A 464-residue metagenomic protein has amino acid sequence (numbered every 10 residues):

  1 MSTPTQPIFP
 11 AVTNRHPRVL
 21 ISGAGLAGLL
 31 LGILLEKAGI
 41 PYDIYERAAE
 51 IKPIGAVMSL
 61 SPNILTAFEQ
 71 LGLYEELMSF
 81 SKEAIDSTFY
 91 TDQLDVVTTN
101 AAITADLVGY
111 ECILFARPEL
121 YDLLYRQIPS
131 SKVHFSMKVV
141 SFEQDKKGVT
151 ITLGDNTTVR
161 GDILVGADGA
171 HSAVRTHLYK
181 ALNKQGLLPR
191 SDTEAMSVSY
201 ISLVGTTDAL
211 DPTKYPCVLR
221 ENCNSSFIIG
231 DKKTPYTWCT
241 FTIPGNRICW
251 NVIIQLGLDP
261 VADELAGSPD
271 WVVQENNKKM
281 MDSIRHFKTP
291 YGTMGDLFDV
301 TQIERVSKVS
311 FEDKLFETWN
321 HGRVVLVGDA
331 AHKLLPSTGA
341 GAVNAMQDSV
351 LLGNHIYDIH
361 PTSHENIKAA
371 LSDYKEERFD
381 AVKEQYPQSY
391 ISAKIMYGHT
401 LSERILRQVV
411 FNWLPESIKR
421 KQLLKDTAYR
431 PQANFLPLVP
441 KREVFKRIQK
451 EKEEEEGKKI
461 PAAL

Functional and structural regions predicted by a protein language model:
S2-P17, D92-L94, N354-L464: C-terminal helical "tail/cap" subdomain of flavin- and related membrane-associated enzymes
A11-T13, T158, S197, T318-W319: Short, flexible hinge/linker loops that cap or flank conserved catalytic cores
H16-P17, S130, R160-G161, H321-G322: Active-site acidic short loop of glycosyltransferases
L20, D43, C249-N251: A structural signal for isolated positions on well-ordered beta-strands in alpha/beta enzyme cores
A24-A48, V165-G166, R305-I391: Conserved mid-domain beta->alpha element of the FAD-binding
E46-A49, N100-V108, L258-A266, S389: Short glycine/proline- and charge-enriched loop/turn segments that cap or connect secondary-structure elements
I54-Q127: Active-site-adjacent segment of FAD-dependent monooxygenases/related oxidoreductases
D122-V306: Conserved FAD-binding catalytic core of PHBH/FMO-like flavoproteins
